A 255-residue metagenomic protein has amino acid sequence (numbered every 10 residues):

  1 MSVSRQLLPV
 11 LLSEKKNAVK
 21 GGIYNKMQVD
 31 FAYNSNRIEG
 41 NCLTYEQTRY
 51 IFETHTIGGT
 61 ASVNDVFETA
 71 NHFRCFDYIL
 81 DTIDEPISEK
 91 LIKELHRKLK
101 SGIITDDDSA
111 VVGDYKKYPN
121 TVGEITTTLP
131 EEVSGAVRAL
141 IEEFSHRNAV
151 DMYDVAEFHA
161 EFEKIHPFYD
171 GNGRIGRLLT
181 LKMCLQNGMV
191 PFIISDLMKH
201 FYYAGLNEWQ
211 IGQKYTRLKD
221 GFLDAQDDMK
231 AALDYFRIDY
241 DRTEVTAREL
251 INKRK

Functional and structural regions predicted by a protein language model:
M1-K255: FIC/Doc superfamily catalytic core
